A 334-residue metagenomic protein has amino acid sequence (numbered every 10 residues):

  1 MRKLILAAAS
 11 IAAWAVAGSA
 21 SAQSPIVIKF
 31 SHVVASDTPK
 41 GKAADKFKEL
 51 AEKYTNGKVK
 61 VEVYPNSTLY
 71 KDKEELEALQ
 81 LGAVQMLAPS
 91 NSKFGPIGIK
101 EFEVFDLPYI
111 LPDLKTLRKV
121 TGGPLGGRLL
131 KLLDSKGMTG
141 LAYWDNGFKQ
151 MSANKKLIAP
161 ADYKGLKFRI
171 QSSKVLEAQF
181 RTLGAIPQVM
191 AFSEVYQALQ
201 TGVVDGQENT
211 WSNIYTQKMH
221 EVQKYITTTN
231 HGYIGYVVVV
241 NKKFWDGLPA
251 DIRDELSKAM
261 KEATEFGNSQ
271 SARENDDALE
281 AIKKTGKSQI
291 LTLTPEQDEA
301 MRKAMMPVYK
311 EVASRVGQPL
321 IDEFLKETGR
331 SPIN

Functional and structural regions predicted by a protein language model:
M1-L4: Positively charged n-region of N-terminal signal peptides that target proteins for export
A7-A15: Bacterial N-terminal signal peptides
A17-S19: N-terminal signal peptide c-region/cleavage motif recognized by signal peptidases
Q23-T116, P124-N334: N-terminal secretory/targeting leader peptides
